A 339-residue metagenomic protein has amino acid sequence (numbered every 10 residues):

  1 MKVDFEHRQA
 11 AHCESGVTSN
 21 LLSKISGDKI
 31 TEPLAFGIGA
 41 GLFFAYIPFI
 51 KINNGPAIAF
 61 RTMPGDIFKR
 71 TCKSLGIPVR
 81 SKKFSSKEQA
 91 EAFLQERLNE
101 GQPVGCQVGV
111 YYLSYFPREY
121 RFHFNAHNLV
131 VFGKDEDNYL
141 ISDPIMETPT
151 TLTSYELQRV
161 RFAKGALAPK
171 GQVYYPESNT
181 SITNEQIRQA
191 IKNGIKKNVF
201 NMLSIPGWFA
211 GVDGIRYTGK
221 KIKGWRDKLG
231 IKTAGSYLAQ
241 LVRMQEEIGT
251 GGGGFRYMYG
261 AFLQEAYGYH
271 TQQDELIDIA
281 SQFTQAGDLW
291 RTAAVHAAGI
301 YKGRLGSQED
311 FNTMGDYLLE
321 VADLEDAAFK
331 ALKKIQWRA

Functional and structural regions predicted by a protein language model:
M1-K29, A40-I182: Conserved active-site-adjacent core of cysteine acyl-enzyme catalytic domains
R8, I58, S81, S181-Q186 (+4 more regions): Charge-dense, low-complexity intrinsically disordered segments
V17, D66-R70, Q89, F93 (+8 more regions): Exposed alpha-helical structural elements
S23-E32, L263-H270: Short helix-capping/linker segments at secondary-structure and domain boundaries
T31, T153, T183, I187 (+3 more regions): A diffuse structural propensity rather than consistent per-protein peaks
L34-G37: Cytosol-facing boundaries of transmembrane alpha helices in integral membrane proteins
E136-G251: Noncatalytic regulatory segments and standalone regulatory/sensor domains
R243-A339: Charged, long alpha-helical assembly modules
